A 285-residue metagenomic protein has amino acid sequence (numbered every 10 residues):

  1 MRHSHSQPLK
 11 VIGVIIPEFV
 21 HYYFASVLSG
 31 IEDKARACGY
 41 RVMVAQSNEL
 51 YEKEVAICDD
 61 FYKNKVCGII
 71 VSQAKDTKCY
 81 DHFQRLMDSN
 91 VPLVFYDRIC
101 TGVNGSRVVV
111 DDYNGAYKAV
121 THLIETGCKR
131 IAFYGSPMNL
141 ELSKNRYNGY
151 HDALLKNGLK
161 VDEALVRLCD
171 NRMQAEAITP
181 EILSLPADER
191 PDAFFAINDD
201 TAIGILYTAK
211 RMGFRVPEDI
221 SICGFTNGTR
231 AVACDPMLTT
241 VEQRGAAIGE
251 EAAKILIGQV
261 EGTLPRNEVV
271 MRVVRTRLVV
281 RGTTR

Functional and structural regions predicted by a protein language model:
M1-Y23, V27-S29, C38, N48-E49 (+1 more regions): N-terminal helix-turn-helix/winged-helix DNA-binding helices and compositionally similar short basic alpha-helical
I16-S26, V44-K53, R98, R107-K118 (+5 more regions): Hinge/beta->alpha junction and helix N-cap segments in small-molecule ligand-binding domains
D33-K78: Central regulatory/effector-binding core of bacterial HTH transcription factors
R41, E49, S72-K118, D200 (+1 more regions): Flexible loop/hinge segments that line or gate small-molecule binding clefts
E52-K65, A175-E189: Short, well-structured alpha-helical segments in soluble
V66-Q73, V94, A132-Y134, A187-N198 (+1 more regions): Periplasmic-binding protein-like
P180-R285: Flexible loop/turn connectors
